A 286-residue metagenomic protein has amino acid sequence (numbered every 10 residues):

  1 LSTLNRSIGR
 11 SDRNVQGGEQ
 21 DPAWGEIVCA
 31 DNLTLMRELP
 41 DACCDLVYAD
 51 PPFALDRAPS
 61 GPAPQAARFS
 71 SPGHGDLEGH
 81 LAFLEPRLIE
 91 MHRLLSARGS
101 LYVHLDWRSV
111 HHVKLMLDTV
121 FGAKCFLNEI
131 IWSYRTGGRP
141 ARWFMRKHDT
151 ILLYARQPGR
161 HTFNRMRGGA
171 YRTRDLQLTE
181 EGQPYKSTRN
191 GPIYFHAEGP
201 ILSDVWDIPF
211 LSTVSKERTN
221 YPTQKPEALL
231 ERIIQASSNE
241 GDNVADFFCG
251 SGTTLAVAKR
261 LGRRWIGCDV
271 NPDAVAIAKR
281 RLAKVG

Functional and structural regions predicted by a protein language model:
L1-V285: Core catalytic lobe of class I
